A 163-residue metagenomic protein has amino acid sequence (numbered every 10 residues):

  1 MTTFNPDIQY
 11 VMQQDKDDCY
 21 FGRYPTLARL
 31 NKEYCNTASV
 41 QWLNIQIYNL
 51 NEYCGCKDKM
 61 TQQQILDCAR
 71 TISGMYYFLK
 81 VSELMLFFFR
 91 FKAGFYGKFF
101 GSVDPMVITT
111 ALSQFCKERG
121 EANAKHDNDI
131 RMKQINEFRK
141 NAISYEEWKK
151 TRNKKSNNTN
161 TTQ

Functional and structural regions predicted by a protein language model:
M1-Q163: Charged interaction scaffolds used for protein-protein
